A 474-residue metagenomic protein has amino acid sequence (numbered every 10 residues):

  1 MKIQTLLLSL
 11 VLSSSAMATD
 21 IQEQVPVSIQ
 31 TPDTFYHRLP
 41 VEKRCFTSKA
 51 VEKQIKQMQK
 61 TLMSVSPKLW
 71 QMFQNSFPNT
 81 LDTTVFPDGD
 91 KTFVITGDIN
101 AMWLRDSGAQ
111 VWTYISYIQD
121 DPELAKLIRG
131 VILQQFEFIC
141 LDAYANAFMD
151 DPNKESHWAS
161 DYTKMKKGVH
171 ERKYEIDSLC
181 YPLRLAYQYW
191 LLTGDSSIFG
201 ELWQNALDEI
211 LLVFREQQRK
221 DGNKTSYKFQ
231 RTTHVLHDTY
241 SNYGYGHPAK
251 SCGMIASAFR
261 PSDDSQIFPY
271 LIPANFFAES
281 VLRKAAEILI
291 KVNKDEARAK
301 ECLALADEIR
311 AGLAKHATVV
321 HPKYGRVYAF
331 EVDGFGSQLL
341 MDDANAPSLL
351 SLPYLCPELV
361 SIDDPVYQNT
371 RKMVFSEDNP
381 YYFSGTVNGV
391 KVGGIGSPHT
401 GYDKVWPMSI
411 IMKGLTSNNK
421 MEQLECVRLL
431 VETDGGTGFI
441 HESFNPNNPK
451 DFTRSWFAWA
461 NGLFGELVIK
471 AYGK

Functional and structural regions predicted by a protein language model:
Q4-S13: Sec-dependent N-terminal signal peptides
A16-A18: Boundary at the C-terminal end of the N-terminal hydrophobic targeting segment
D20-R105: Low-complexity, Ser/Thr/Pro/Gly-enriched N-terminal "stalk/linker" regions
A50-V65, A109-P122, Y181-S196, F276-D295 (+3 more regions): Well-ordered alpha-helical scaffold segments within catalytic/enzyme domains
M72, E123-F138, S196-R215, A285 (+3 more regions): Extended, well-ordered alpha-helical scaffold segments
N100-I128, I132-H237, F457-G473: Aromatic-rich carbohydrate-recognition surfaces in CAZymes
L104, C140-Y144, D151, H157 (+3 more regions): Extended ligand-binding clefts on enzyme/binding-domain cores
Y162-K167, R172-Y174, L339-S361, Y402-K474: C-terminal capping/lid segments that line or modulate ligand- or cofactor-binding pockets
